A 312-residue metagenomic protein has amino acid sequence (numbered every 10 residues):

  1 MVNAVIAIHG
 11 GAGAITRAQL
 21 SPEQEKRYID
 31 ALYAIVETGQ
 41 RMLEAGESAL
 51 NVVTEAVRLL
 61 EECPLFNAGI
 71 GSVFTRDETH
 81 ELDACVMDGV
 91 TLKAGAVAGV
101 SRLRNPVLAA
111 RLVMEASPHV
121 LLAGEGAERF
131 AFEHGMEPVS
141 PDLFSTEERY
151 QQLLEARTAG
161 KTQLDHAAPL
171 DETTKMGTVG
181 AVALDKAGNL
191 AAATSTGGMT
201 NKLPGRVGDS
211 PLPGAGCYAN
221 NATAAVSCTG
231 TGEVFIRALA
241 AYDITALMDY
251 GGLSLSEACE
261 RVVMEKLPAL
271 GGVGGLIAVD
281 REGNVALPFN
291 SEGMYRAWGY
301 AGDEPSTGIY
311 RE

Functional and structural regions predicted by a protein language model:
M1-E312: Alpha/propeptide regions of enzymes that mature by internal proteolysis
